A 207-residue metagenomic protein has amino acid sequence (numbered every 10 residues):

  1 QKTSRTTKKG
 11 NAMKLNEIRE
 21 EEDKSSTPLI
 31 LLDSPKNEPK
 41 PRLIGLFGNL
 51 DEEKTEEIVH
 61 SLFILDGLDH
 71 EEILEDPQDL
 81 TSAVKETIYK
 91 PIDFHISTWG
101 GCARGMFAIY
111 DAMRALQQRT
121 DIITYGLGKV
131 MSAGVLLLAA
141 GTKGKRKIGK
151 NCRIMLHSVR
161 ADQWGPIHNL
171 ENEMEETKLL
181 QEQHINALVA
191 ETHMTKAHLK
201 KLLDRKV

Functional and structural regions predicted by a protein language model:
R5-V207: Terminal-region recognition feature
